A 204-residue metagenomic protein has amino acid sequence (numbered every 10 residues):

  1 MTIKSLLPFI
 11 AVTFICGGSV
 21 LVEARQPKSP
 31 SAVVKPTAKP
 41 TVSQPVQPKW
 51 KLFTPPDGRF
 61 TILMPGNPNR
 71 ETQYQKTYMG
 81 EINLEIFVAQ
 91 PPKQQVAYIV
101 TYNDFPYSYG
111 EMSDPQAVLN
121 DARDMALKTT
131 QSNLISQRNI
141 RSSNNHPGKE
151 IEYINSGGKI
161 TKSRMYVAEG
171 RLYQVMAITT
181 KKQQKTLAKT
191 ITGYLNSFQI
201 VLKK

Functional and structural regions predicted by a protein language model:
M1-I10: Bacterial N-terminal signal peptides that target proteins for export
I10-G17: Bacterial N-terminal signal peptides
V22-A24: Boundary at the C-terminal end of the N-terminal hydrophobic targeting segment
P27-P45: N-terminal, intrinsically disordered, polar/charged segments of Gram-positive cell-envelope systems that serve as
P40-N83, S142-N145, T192-Q199, K204: N-terminal "mature-domain start" segment
L63-A89, A122-A168: Signature of long, low-cysteine stretches enriched in small and polar/charged residues
P68-R70, A117-T130, R171-K204: Surface-exposed amphipathic alpha-helical segments
I86-A117, Y173: A short acidic-to-branched-hydrophobic micro-motif
